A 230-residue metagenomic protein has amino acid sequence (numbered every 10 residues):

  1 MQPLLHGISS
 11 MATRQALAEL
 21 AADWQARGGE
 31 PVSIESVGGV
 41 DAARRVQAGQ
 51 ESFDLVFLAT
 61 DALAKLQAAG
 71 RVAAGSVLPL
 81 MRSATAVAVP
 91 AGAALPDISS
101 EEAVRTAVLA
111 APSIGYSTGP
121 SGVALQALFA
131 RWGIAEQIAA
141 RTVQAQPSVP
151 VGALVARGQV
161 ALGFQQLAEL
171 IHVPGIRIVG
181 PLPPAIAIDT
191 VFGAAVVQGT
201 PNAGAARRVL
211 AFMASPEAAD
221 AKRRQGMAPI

Functional and structural regions predicted by a protein language model:
M1-E35, V40-G49, F57-A69, M81-S83 (+1 more regions): Exported/periplasmic ABC-transporter solute-binding proteins
R71-S76: Central helical "cap/lid" subdomain
